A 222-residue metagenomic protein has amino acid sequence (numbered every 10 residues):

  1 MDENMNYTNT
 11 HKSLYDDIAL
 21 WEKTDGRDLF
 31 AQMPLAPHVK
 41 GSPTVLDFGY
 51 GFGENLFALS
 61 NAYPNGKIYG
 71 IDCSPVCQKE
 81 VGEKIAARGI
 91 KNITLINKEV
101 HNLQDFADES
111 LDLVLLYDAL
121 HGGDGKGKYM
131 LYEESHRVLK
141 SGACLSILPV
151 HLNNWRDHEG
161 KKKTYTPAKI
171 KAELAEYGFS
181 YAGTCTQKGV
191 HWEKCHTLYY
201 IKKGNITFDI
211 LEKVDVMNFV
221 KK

Functional and structural regions predicted by a protein language model:
K23-S42: Conserved alpha-helix/loop element of class I SAM-dependent methyltransferases that forms part of the SAM/SAH-binding
F52-P64: Conserved SAM-binding loop of SAM-dependent methyltransferases across substrates and taxa, primarily the Class I
S74: Conserved SAM/SAH-binding beta-strand->alpha-helix loop
G89-H101: Conserved SAM-binding strand-loop segment of SAM-dependent methyltransferases
H101-V114: A short acidic, Gly/Pro-enriched loop at the edge of an enzyme's catalytic core that lines a small-molecule cofactor
D112-K126: A short SAM/SAH-binding and catalytic strip from SAM-dependent methyltransferases
Y129-S141: A short glycine-rich, Lys/Arg-flanked "PGG" loop and its adjoining helix->strand segment in the class I
G142-P149: Conserved beta-strand signature within the Rossmann-like core of class I S-adenosyl-L-methionine
